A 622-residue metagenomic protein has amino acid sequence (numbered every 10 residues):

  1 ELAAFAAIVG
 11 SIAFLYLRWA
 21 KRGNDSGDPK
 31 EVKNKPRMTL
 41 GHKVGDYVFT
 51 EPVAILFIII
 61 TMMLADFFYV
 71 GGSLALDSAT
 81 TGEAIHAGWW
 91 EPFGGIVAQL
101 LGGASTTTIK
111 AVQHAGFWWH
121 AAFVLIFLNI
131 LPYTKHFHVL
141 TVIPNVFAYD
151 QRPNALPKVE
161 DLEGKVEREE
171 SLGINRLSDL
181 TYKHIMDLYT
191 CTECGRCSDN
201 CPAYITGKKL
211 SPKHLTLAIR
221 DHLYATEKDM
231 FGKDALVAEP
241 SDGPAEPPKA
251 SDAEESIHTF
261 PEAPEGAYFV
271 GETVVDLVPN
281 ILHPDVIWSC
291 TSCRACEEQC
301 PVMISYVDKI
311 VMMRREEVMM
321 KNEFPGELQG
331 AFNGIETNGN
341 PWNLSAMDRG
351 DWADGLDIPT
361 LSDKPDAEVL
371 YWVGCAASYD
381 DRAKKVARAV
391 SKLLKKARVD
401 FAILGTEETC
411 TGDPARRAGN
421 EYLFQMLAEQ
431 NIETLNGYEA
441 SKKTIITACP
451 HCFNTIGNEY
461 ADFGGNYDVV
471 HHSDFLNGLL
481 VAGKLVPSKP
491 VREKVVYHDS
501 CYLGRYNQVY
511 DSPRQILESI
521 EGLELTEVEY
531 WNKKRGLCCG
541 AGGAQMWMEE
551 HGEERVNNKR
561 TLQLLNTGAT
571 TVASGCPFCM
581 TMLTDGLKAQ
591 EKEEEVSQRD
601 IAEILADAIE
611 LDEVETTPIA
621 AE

Functional and structural regions predicted by a protein language model:
E1-A13, A20, D179-L188, L210-H214 (+3 more regions): Iron-sulfur-cluster electron-transfer modules
E1-I174, K213, L217, H222: Membrane-embedded alpha-helical bundles of multi-pass integral membrane proteins
V146-A148, G207-A225, G232-V237, P513-E521 (+1 more regions): Active/binding-pocket-proximal capping segment
N154-P212: Non-transmembrane accessory domains of multi-pass membrane transporters/channels
V373-D468, Y502-S519, E524-E622: Cofactor-cradling patches in redox/metallo enzymes
Y467-G483, G522: C-terminal, non-catalytic macromolecule-binding modules
Y497: Hydrophobic alpha-helical positions that pack around
